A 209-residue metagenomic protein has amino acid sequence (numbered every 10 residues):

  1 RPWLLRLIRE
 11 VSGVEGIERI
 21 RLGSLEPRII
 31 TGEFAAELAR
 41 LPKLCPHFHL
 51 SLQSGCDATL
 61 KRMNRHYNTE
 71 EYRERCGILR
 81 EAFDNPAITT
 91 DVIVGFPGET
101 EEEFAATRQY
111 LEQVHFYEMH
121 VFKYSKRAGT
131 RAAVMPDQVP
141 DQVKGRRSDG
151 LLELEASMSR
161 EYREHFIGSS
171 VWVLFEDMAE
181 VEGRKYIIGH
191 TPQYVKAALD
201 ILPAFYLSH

Functional and structural regions predicted by a protein language model:
R1-E101, E112: Conserved SAM/AdoMet-binding glycine-rich loop
R1-S12, G16, R62-M63, K126-S157: Radical SAM enzyme [4Fe-4S]-AdoMet core and its adjacent flexible, acidic and glycine-rich loops/tails across
I29-E33, L52-M63, V94-E101, E118-Q142 (+3 more regions): Flexible glycine/acidic-rich beta-alpha junction loops that bind and position SAM and/or redox cofactors in anaerobic
L50, D91, L111, M119 (+2 more regions): Hydrophobic, well-ordered secondary-structure elements that form the walls of internal hydrophobic environments
V92, F104-V114, V121: A glycine- and small/hydrophobic-rich beta-loop-beta segment that serves as a flexible "lid/hinge" or phosphate-binding
V134-H209: Terminal RNA-binding accessory module
